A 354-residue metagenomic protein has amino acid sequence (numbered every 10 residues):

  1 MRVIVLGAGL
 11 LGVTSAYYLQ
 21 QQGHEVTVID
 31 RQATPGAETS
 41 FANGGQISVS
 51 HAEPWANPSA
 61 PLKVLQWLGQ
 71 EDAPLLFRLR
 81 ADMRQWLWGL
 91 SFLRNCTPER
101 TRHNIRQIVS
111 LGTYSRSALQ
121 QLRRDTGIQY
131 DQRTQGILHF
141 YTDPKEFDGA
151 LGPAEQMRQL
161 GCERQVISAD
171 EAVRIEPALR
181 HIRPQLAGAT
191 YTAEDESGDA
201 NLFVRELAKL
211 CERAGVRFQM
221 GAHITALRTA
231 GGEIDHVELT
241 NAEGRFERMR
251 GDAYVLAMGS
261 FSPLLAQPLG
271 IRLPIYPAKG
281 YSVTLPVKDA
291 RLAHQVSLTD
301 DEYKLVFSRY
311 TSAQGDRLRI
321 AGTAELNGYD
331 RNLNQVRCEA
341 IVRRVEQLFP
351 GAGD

Functional and structural regions predicted by a protein language model:
M1-L11: Beta1/beta-strand and adjacent pyrophosphate-binding region of the FAD-binding site in flavoprotein oxidoreductases
G7-G9, R31, M258: Glycine-rich Rossmann-fold phosphate-binding loop(s) that bind the pyrophosphate of adenine dinucleotide cofactors
L11, T34, F261: Conserved Rossmann-like nucleotide-cofactor binding loop
A16, Q20-Q21, L210: Gly/Ala-rich phosphate-binding loop of Rossmann-like dinucleotide-binding domains, activating on the conserved
Q20-F41: Glycine-rich FAD pyrophosphate-binding loop
N43-Q46, H51, W55-N95, R180 (+2 more regions): Active-site substrate-recognition segment that forms the wall of the catalytic cavity or substrate channel
W86-K209: Rossmann-like flavin
L151, E155-P184, Y191-P277: Predominantly flavin-linked oxidoreductase catalytic cores and closely associated redox partners
